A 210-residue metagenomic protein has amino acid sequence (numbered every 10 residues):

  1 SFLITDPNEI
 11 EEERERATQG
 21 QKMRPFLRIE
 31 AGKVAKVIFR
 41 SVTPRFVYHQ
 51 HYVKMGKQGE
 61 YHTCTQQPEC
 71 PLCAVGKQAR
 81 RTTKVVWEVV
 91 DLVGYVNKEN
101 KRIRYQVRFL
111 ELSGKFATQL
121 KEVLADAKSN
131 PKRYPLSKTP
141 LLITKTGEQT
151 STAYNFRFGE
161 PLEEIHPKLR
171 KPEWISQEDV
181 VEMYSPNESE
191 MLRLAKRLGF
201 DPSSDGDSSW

Functional and structural regions predicted by a protein language model:
S1-R133, D179-W210: OB-fold ssDNA-binding interfaces and closely related basic DNA-contact patches used across DNA replication/repair
V86, P140, A153: Beta-strand-rich binding-surface signature of beta-sandwich/beta-barrel folds used to engage anionic ligands
V89-D91, I143-K145, F158: Hydrophobic side chains in beta-strands
L112, T146-W174: OB-fold/S1-family single-stranded nucleic acid-binding modules
R133-T150: Elongated alpha-helical scaffolds
